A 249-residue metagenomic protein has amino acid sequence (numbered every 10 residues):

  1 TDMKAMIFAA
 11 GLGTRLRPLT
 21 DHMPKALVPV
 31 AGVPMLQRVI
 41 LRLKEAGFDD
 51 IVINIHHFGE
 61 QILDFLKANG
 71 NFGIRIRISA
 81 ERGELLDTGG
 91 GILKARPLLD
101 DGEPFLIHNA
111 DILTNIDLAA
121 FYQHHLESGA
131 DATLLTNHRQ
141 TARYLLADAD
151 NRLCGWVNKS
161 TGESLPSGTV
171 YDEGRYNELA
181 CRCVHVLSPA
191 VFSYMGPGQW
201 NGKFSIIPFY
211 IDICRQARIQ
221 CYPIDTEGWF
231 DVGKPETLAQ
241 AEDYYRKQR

Functional and structural regions predicted by a protein language model:
D2-I7, P29, V33-N109, A120 (+1 more regions): Conserved N-terminal catalytic core of the sugar/cofactor nucleotidyltransferase
K4-V30, K44-A46, P223: Glycine-rich N-terminal loop/short-helix segment of MobA-like nucleotidyltransferase
L16, I62-L66, M195, A241: Hydrophobic packing residues within well-ordered alpha-helices of enzyme cores
L27, I78-S79, W156, C221: Generic preference for hydrophobic
E103-H108, L113, A119-L126, R139-Q140 (+1 more regions): Catalytic-core segments of class I nucleotidyltransferases/pyrophosphorylases that form NMP-activated intermediates
S128-H138, R143: A short, conserved acidic/glycine-rich loop-to-beta-strand motif that forms the donor nucleotide-sugar/metal
